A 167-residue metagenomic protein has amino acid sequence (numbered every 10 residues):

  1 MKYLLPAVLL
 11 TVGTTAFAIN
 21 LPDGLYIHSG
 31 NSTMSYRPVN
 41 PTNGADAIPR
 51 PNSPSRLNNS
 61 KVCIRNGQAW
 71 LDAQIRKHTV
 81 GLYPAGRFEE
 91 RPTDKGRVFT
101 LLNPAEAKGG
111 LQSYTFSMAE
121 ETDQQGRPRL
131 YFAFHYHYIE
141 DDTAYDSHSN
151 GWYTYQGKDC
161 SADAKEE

Functional and structural regions predicted by a protein language model:
M1-L4: Positively charged n-region of N-terminal signal peptides that target proteins for export
G13-T15: N-terminal signal peptide c-region/cleavage motif recognized by signal peptidases
F17-I27, D163-E167: N-terminal helix-cap/turn-to-beta initiation motif at the start of protein domains
L21-Y83, E106-F116: Short, solvent-exposed loop/hinge segments that bridge or flank secondary-structure elements
S60, G86-F88, Q112-D123, Y136 (+1 more regions): Hydrophobic/aromatic beta-strand elements that line small-molecule binding cavities or substrate pockets in beta-rich
P92-D142: Acidic, glycine-rich flexible loop segments
H135-E167: Edge beta-strand at a domain terminus
